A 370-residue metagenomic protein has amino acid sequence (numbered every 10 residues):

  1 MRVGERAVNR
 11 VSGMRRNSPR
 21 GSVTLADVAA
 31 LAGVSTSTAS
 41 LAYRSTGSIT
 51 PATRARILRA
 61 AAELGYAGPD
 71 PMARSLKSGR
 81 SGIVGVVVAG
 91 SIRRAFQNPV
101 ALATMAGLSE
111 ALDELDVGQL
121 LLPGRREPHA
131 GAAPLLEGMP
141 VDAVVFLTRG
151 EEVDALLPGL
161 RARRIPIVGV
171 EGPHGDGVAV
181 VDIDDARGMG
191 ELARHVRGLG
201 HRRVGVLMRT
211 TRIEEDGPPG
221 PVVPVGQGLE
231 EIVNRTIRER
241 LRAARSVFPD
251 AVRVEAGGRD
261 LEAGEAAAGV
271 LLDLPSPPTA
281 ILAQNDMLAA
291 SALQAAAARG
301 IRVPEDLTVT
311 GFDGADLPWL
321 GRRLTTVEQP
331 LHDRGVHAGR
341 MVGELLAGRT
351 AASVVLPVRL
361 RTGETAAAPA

Functional and structural regions predicted by a protein language model:
M1-R80, A370: N-terminal helix-turn-helix DNA-binding module of bacterial transcription factors
M1-V23, I83-V86, S91-G198, A370: Alpha-helical recognition/docking segments in bacterial nutrient-uptake and carbohydrate-utilization systems
R2, G269-V270, L274-A370: Flexible loop/turn connectors
S35, G82, D142, H201-R203 (+1 more regions): Short acidic/polar active-site loop segments enriched in Thr and Asp
L64, M139, L199-H201, L271-P277: Glycine-rich phosphate-binding loop signature in dinucleotide/nucleotide-binding domains
G90-A103, L122-H129, G150, V181-E191 (+5 more regions): Hinge/beta->alpha junction and helix N-cap segments in small-molecule ligand-binding domains
R202-R203, A251, V303-T308: Short acidic capping loops at alpha-helix termini that bridge into adjacent secondary structure
